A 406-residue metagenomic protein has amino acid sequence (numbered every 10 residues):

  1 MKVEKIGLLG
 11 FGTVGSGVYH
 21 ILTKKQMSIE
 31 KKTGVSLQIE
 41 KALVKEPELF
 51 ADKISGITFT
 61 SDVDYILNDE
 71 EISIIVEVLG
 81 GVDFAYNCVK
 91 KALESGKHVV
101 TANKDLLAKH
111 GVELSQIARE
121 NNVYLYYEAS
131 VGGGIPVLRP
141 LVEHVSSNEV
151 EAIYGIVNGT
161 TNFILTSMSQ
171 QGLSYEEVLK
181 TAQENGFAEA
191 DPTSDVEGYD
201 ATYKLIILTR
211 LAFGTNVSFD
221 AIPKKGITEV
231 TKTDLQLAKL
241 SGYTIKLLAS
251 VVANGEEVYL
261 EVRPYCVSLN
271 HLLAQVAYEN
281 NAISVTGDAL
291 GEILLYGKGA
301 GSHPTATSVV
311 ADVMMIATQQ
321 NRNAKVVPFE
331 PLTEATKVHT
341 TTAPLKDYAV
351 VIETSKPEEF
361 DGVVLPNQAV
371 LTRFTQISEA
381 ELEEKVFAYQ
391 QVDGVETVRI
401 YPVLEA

Functional and structural regions predicted by a protein language model:
M1-E94: N-terminal glycine-/serine-/threonine-rich beta1-alpha1-beta2 phosphate-ribose binding loop of Rossmann-like
A85-K91, K104-L141: Rossmann-fold NAD(P)-binding glycine/threonine-rich loop
H98-V100: A short hydrophobic/small-residue beta-strand
E143-L208: Conserved anion/nucleotide-ligand pocket segment
L179-Q275, N280-A282: Substrate-binding/catalytic subdomain of NAD(P)-dependent oxidoreductase enzymes
L273-P328, A335-T341: ATP-dependent carboxylate/acyl-activation modules
V313-M315, Q319-A406: A conserved regulatory-domain signal marking ACT and ACT-like small-molecule sensing domains and adjacent regulatory
